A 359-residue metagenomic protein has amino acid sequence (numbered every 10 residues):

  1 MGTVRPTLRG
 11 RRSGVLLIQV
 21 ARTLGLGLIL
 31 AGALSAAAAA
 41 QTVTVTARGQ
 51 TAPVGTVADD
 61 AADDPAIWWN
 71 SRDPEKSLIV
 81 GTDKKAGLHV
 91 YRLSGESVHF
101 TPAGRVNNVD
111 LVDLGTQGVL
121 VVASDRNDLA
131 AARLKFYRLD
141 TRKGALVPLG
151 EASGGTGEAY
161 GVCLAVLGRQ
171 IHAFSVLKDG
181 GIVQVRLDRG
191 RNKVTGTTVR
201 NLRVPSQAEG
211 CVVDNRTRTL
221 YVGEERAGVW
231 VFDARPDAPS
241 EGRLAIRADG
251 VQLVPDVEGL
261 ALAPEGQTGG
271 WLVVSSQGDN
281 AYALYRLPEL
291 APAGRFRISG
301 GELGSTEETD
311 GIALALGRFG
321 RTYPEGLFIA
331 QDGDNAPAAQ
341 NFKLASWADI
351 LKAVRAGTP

Functional and structural regions predicted by a protein language model:
M1-Q19: N-terminal secretory signal peptides that target proteins for export/translocation
Q19-A33: Bacterial N-terminal signal peptides
A39-P359: Sequence/structural signature of beta-propeller domains
